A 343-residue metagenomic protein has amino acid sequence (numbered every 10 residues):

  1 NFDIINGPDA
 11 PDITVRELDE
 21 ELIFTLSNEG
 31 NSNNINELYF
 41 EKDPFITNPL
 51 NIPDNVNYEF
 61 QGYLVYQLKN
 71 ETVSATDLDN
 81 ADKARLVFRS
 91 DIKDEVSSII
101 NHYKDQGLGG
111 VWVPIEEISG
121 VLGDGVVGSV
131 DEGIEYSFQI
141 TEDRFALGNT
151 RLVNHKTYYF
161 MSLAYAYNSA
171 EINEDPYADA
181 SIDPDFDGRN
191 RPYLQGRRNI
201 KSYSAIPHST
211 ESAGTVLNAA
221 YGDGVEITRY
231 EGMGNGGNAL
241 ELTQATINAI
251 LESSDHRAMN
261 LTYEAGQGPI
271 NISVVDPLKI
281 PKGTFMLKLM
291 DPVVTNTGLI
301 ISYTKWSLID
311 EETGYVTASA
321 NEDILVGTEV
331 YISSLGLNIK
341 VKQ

Functional and structural regions predicted by a protein language model:
N1-Q343: Polybasic, low-complexity Lys/Arg-rich tracts in intrinsically disordered regions that serve as generic basic
